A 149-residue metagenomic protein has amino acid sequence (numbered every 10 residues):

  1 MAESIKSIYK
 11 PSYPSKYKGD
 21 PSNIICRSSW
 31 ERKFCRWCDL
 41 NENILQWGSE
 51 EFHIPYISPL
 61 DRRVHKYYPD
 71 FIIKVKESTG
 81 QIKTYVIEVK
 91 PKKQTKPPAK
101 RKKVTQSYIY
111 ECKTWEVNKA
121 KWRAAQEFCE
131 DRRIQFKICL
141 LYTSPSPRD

Functional and structural regions predicted by a protein language model:
M1-R27: Interdomain/boundary linker segments immediately adjacent to catalytic/signaling cores
N23-C26, G48-Y85: Active-site metal-binding core of divalent-cation-utilizing nuclease and nuclease-like domains
C26-R36, L40, L45-Q46: Nucleic-acid-binding surface
S49, F136-I138: A structural preference for short, hydrophobic beta-strand core positions in alpha/beta folds
P59-L60, T114, R123-Q126, S144: Surface-exposed interaction regions that form or flank ligand-binding interfaces
E88, K92-V117: A solvent-exposed, charged loop/short amphipathic helix patch at secondary-structure junctions
A124-Q135: A structural motif corresponding to the C-terminal end of an alpha-helix and its immediate exit/capping segment
Y142-D149: Conserved small/polar residues in nucleotide/adenosyl-binding loops
